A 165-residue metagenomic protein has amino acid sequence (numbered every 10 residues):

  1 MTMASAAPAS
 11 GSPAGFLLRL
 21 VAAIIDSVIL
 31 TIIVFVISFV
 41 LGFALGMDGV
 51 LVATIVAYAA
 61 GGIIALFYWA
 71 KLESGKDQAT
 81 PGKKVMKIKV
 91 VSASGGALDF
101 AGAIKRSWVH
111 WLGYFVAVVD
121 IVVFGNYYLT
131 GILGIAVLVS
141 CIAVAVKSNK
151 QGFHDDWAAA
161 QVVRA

Functional and structural regions predicted by a protein language model:
M1-A165: Short, small/hydrophobic-residue-rich motifs at membrane-helix boundaries and re-entrant hairpins of integral membrane
